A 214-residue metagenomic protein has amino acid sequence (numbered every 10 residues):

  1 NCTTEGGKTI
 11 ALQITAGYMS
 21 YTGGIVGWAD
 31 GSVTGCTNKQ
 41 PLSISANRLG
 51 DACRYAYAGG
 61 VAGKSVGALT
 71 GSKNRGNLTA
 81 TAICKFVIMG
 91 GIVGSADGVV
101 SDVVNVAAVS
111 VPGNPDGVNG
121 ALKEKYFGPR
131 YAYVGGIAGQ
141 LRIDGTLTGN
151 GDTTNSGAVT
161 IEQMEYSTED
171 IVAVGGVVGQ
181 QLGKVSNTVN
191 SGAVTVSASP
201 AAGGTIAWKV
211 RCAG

Functional and structural regions predicted by a protein language model:
N1-G214: Predominantly extracellular/luminal carbohydrate-interaction, adhesion, and secreted-enzyme modules that are
